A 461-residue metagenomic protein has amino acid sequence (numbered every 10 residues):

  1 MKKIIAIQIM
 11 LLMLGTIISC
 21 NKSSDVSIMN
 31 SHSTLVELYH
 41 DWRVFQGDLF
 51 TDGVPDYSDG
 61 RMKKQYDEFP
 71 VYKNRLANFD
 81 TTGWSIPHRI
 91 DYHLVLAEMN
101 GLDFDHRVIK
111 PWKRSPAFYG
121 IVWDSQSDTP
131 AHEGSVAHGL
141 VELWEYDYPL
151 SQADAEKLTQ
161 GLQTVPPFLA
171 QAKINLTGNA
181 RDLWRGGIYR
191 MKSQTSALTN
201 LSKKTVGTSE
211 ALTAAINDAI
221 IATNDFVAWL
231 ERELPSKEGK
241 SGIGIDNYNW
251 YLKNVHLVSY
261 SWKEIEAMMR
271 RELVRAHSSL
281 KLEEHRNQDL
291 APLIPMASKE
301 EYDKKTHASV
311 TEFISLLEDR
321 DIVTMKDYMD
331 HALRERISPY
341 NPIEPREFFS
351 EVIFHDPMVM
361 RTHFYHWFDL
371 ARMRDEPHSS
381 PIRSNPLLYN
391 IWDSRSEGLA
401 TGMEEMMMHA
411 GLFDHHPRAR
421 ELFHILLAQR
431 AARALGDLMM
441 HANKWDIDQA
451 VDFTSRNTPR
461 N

Functional and structural regions predicted by a protein language model:
M1-I4: Positively charged n-region of N-terminal signal peptides that target proteins for export
Q8-T16: Bacterial N-terminal signal peptides
C20-N461: N-terminal maturation segment of proteins
